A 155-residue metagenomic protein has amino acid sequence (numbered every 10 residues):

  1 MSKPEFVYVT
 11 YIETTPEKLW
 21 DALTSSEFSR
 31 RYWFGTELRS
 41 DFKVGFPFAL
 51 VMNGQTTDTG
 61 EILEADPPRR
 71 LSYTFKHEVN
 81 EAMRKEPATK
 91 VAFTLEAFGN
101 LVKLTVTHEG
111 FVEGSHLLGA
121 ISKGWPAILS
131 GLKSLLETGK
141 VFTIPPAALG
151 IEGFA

Functional and structural regions predicted by a protein language model:
K3-V9, P47, T57, R70 (+2 more regions): Intrinsic-disorder/low-complexity, polar/charged segments enriched in Ser/Thr/Lys/Arg/Asp/Glu/Gln
V7-Y8, T14, E27-T59, P146-A155: Short beta-edge strand/loop motif at the mouth of beta-sheet-based domains
T10, T59-E64, T89-E96: Hydrophobic/aromatic beta-strand elements that line small-molecule binding cavities or substrate pockets in beta-rich
P16-E17, L63-R69, T94-K103: A short, structured loop/turn motif at beta-sheet edges
L19-W20, S29, F48, I62 (+4 more regions): Hydrophobic pocket/interface hotspot
G54-D58, E64-L71, H77-V79: Short, charged/polar surface micro-motifs in flexible loops or helix N-caps
N80-P126: Beta-strand/loop substructures that line and gate deep hydrophobic ligand-binding cavities in soluble
G110-A155: A conserved amphipathic terminal alpha-helix motif
